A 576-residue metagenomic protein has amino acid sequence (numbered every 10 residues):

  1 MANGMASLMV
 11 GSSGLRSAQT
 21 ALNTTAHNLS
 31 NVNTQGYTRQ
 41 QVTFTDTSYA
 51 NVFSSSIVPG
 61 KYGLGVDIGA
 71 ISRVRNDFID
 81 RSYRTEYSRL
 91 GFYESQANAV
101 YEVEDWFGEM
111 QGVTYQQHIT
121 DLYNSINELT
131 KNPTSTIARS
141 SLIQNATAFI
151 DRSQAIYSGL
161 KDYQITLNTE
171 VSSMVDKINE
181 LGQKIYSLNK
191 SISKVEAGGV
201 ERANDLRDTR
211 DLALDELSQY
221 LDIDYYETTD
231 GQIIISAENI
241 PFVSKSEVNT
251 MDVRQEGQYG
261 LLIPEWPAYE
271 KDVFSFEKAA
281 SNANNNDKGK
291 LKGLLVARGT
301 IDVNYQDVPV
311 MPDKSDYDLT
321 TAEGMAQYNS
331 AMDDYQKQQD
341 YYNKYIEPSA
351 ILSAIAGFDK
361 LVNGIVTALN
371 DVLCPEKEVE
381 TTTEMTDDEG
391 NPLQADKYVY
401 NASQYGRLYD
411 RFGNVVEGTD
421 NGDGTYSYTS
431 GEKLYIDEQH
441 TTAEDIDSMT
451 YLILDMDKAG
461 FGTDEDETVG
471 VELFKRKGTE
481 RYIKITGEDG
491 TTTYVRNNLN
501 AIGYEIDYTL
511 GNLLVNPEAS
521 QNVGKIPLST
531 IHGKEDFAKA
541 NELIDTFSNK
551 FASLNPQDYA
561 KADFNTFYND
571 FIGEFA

Functional and structural regions predicted by a protein language model:
M1-A576: Structural signature of extracellular appendage/secretion-system components
